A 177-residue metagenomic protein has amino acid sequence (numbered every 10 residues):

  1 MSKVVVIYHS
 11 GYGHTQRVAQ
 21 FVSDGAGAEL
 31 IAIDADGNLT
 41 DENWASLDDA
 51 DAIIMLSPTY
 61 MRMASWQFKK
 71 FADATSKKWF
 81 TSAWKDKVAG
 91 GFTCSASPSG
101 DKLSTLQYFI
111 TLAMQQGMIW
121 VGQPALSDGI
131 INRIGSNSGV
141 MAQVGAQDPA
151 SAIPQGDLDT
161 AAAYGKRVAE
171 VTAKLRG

Functional and structural regions predicted by a protein language model:
M1-W84, G145-G177: N-terminal beta1-alpha1-beta2 submodule of the flavodoxin-like/Rossmannoid cofactor-binding fold
T15-R17, W66, P98, S104 (+2 more regions): Short, electropositive, low-hydrophobicity segments enriched in small/polar residues
F21-S23, F71-A72, K78, V88 (+3 more regions): General N-terminal targeting signals
R62-M63, D86, C94, Q123 (+1 more regions): Generic structural "secondary-structure junction" signal
W79-K85, Y108, A113, S127-A142 (+1 more regions): Short secondary-structure transition/capping segments
V88-I134: Short, glycine-/small-residue-rich phosphate/pyrophosphate-handling segment
Q115-D157, A162: A charged, well-structured terminal subsegment
